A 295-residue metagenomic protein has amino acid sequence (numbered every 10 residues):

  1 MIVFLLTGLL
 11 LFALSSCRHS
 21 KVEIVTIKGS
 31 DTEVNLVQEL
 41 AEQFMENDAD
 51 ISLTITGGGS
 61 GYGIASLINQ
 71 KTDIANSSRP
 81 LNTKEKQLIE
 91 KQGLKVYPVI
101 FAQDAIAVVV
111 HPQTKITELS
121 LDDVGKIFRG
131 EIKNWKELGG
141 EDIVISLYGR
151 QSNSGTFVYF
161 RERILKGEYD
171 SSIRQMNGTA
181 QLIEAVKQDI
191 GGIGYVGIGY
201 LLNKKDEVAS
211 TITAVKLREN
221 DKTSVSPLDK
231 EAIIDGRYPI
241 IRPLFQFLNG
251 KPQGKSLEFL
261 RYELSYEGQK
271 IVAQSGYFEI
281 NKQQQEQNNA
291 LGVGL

Functional and structural regions predicted by a protein language model:
M1-I2, I24: N-terminal Sec-pathway targeting helices
I2-A13: Bacterial N-terminal signal peptides
C17-A75, R79-E90, Y97-D104, V109-L295: Exported/periplasmic ABC-transporter solute-binding proteins
